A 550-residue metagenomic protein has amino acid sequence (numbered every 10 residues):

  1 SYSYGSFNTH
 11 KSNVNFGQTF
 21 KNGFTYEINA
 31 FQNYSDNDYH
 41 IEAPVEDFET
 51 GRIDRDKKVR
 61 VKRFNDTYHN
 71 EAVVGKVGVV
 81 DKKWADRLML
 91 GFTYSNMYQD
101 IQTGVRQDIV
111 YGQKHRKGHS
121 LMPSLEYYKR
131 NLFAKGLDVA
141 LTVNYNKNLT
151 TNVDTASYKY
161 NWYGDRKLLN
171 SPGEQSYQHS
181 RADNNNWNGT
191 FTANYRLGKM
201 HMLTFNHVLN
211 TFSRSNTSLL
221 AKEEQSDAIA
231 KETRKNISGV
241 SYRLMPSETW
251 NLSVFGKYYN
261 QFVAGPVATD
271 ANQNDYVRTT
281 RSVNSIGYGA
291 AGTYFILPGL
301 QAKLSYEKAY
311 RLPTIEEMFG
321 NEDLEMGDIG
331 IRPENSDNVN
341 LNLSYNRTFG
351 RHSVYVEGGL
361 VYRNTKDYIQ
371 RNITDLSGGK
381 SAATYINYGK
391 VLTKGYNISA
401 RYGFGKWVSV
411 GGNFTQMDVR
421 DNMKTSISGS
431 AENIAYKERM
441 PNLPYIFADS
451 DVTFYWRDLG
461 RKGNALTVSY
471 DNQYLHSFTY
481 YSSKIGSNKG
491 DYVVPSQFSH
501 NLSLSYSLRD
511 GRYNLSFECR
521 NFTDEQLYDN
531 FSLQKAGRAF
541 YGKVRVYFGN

Functional and structural regions predicted by a protein language model:
Y2, V59-R63, R106-H115, E174-H179 (+10 more regions): Extracellular loop and loop/strand-boundary signature of outer-membrane beta-barrel proteins
Y2-S6, Q32-D36, D81, Y94-Y98 (+14 more regions): Transmembrane beta-strands of outer-membrane beta-barrel pores
S3, T19-R106: Periplasmic-side early beta-strands and strand-to-turn transitions of outer-membrane beta-barrels
S35, Y310, N364-D367, V410 (+2 more regions): C-terminal beta-signal and adjacent terminal beta-strands/loops of Gram-negative outer-membrane beta-barrel proteins
Y39-D47, D100-I109, N152-Y160, S215-E223 (+7 more regions): Outer-membrane beta-barrel translocator domains and adjoining extracellular loop/strand segments of Gram-negative
V74-M97, R116-N272, V277-R278, S282-L297 (+4 more regions): Face-selective signature of the C-terminal outer-membrane beta-barrel domain
F295, A302-E307, R311, E334-K394 (+2 more regions): Membrane-embedded beta-barrel scaffold of Gram-negative outer-membrane proteins
H352-N364, I386-T479: Gram-negative outer-membrane beta-barrel transporters
